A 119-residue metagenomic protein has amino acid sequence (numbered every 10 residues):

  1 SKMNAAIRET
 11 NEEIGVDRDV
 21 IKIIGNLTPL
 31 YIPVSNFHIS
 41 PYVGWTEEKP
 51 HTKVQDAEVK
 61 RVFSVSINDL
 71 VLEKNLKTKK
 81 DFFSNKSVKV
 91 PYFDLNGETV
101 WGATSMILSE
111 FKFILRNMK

Functional and structural regions predicted by a protein language model:
S1-V100, S109, F113-K119: Unchanged
